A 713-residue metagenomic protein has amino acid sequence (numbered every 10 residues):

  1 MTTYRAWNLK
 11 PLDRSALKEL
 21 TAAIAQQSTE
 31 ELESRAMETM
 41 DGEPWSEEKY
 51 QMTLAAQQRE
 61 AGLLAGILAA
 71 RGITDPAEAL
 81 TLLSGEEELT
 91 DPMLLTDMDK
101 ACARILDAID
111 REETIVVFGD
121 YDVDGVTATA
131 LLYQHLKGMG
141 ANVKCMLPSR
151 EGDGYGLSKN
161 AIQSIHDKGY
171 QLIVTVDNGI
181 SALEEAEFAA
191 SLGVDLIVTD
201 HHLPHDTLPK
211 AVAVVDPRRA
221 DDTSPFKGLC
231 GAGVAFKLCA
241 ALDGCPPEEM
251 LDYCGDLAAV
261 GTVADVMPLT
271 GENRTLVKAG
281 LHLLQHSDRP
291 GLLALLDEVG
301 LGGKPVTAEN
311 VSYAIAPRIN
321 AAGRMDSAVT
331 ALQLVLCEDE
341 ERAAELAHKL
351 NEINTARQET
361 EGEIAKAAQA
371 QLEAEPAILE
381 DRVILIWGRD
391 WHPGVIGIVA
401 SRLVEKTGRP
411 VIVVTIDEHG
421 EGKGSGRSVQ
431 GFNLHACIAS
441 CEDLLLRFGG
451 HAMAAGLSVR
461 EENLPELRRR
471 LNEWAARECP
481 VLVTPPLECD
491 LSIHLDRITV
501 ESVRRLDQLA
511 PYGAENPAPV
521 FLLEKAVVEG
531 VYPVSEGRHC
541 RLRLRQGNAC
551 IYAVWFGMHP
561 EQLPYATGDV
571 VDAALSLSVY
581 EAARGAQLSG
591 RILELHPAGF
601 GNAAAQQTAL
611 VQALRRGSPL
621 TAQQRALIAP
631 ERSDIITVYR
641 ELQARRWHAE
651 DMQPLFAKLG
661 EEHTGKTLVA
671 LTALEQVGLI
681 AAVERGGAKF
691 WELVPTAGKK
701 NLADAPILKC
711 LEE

Functional and structural regions predicted by a protein language model:
M1-E38, G42-P44, E48, M52-R59 (+2 more regions): Extended, charged alpha/beta regions that create polyanion-binding interfaces
T2, P11-R14, G42-W45, Q58-Q171 (+4 more regions): Hydrophobic helix-and-loop "lid/oligomerization" segment in the mid-to-C-terminal part of catalytic domains
G66, K137, N142, R274-P317 (+5 more regions): Acidic, two-metal ion nucleic-acid-processing modules in DNA metabolism proteins
G125, R150-Y155, L203-H205, D222 (+1 more regions): Short, small-residue-enriched loops and turns at beta-alpha junctions that line or gate enzyme active sites
L131, P209-V263, D634: Short alpha-helices
I162, A186-E187, L671: Short amphipathic alpha-helical segments and helix-helix/interface helices
V176-L229: Histidine/acidic-residue-rich, glycine-tolerant segments that coordinate divalent metal ions
